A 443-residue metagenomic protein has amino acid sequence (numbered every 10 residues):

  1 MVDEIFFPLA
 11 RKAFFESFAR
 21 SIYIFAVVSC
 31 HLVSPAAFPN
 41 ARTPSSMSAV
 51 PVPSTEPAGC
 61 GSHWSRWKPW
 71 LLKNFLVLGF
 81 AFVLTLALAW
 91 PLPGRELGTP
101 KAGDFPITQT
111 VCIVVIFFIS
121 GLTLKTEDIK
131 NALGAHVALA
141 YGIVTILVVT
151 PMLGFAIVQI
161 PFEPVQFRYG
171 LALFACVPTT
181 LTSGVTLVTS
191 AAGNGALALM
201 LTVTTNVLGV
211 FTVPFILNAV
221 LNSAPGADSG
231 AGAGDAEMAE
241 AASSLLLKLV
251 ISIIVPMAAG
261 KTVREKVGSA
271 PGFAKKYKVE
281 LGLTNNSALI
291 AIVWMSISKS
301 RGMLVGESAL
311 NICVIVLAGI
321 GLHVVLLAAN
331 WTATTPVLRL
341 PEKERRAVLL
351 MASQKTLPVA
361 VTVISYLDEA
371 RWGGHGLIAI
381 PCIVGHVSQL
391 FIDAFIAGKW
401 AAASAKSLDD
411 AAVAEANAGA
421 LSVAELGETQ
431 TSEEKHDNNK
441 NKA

Functional and structural regions predicted by a protein language model:
F6-F7, I22-A26, F38, R42-A443: Alpha-helical transmembrane segments of multi-pass small-molecule/ion transporters
